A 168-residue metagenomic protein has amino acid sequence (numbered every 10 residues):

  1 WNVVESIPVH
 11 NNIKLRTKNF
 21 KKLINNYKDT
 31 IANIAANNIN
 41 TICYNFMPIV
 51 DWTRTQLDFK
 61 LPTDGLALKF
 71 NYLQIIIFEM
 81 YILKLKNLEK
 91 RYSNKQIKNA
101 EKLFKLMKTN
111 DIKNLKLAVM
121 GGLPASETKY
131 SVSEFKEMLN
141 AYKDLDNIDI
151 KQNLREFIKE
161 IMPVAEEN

Functional and structural regions predicted by a protein language model:
V3-S6, Y44-F46: A cross-domain feature marking catalytic cores of carbohydrate-active enzymes and several ubiquitous metabolic/repair
N11-N168: Active-site acidic/histidine proton-transfer and metal-coordination neighborhood in alpha/beta enzyme cores
